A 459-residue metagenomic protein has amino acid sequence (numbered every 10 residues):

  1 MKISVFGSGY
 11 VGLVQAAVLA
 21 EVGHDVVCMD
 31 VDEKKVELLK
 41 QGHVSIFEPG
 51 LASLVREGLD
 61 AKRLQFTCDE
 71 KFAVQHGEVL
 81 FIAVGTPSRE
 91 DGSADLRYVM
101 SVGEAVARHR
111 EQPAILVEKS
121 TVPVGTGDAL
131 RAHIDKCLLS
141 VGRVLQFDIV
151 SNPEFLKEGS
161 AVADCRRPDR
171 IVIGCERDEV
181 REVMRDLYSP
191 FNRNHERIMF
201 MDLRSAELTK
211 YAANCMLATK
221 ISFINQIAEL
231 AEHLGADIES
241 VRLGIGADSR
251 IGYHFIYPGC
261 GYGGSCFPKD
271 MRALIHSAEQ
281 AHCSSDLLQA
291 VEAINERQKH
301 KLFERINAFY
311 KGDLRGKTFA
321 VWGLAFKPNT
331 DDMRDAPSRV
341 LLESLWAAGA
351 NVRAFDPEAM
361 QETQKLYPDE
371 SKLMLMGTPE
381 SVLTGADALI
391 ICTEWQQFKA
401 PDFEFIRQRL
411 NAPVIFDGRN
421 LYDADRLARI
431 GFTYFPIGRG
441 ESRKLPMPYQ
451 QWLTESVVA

Functional and structural regions predicted by a protein language model:
M1-A459: Structural/interface elements that position substrates and couple domains in central-metabolism enzymes
